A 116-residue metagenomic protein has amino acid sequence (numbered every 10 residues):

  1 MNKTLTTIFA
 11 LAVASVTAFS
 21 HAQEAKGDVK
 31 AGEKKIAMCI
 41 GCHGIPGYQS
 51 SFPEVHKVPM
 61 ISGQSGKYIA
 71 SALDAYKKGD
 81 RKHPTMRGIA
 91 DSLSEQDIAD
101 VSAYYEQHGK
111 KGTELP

Functional and structural regions predicted by a protein language model:
M1-I8: Bacterial N-terminal signal peptides that target proteins for export
S15-F19: N-terminal signal peptide c-region/cleavage motif recognized by signal peptidases
E24-V58, K78-T85, H108-P116: Periplasmic/extracellular electron-transfer cofactor-ligation site, primarily the c-type cytochrome heme-c attachment
K26, M60-G63, S92: Short, conserved sequence motifs enriched in acidic/basic residues, glycine, and aromatics that mark functional "hot
K34-I45, M60, K67, S71-D74 (+2 more regions): C-type cytochrome heme c attachment motif
K67, R81, I89-P116: C-terminal capping alpha-helices of c-type cytochrome domains
